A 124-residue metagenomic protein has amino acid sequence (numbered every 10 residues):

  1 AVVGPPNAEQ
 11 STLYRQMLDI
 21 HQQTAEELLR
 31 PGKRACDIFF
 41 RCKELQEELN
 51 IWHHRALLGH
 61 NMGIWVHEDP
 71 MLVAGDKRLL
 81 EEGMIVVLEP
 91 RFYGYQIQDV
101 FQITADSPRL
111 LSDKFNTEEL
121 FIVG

Functional and structural regions predicted by a protein language model:
A1-G124: Active-site neighborhoods and metal-handling regions in enzymes and metal-associated proteins
